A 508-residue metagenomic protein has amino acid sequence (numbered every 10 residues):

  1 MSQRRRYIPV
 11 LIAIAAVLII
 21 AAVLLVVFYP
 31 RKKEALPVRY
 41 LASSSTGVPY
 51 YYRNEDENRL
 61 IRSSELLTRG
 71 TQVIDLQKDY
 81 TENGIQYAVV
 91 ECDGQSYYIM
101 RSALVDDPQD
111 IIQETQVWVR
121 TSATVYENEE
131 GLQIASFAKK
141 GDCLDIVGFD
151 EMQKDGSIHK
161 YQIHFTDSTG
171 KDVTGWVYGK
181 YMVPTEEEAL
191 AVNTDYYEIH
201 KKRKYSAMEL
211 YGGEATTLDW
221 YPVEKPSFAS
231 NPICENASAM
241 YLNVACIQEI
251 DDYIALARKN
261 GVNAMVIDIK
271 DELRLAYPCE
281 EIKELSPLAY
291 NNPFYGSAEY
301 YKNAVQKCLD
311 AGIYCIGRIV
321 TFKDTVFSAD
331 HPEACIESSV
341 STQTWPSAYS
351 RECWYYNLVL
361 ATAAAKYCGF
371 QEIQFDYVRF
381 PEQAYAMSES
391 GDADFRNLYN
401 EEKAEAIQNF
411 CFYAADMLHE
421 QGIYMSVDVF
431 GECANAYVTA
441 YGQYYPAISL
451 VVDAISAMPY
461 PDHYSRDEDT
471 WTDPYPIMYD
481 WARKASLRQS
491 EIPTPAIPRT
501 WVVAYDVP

Functional and structural regions predicted by a protein language model:
E34-P37, V90-W118, H164-V223, S227: Boundary regions of SH3-family modules and the immediately adjacent low-complexity/disordered segments in eukaryotic
N54-R69, E127-C143, G148: SH3/SH3-like (including bacterial SH3b) beta-barrel domains that bind proline-rich motifs or cell-wall ligands
L66-M100, K139-K180: SH3/SH3-like beta-barrel superfamily modules
F228-A245, N303-Q306, I316-A363: Active-site-adjacent "subsite" loops/lids of carbohydrate-active enzymes
N236-C246, I282-S297, S341-Y355, R396-E405 (+2 more regions): The substrate-binding groove and active-site-proximal loops of carbohydrate-active enzymes, especially glycoside
I250-L275, A365-E372, A454: Catalytic domains of carbohydrate-active enzymes, especially glycoside hydrolases
N260-G296, E382-E389: Aromatic-lined carbohydrate-binding/catalytic grooves of carbohydrate-active enzymes
A384, A393-V507: Glycoside hydrolase catalytic-domain groove-lining segments
